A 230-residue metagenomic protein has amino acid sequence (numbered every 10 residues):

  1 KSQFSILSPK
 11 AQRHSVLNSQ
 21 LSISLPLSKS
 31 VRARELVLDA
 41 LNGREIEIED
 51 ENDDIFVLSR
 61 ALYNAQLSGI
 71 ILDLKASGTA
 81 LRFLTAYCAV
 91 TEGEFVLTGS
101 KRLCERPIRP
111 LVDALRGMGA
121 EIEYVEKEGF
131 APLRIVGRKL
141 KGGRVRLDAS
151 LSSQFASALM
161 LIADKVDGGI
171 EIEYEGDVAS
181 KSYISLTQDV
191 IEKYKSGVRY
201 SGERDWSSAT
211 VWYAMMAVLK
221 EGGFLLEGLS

Functional and structural regions predicted by a protein language model:
K1-S230: Structural preference for solvent-exposed beta-strand-turn elements and adjacent flexible terminal/loop segments within
